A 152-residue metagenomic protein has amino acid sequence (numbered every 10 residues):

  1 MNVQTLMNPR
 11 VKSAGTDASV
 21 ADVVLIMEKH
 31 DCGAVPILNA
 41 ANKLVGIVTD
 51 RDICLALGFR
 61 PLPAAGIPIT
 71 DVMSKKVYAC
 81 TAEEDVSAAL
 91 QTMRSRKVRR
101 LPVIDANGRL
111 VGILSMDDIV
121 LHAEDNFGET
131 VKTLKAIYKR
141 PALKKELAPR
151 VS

Functional and structural regions predicted by a protein language model:
M1-R10, T49-T81, D85-R94, S115-S152: Tandem CBS (Bateman) regulatory domains
V11-A14, L44-V45, P63, V77-C80 (+2 more regions): Short N-terminal micro-motifs specific to bacterial/archaeal maturation and metal-cluster initiation sites
S13-D31, L38, C80-K97, V103-I104 (+1 more regions): The conserved cystathionine-beta-synthase
M27-H30, V35-R51, M93, L101-D117: A glycine-centered beta-loop-beta connector
